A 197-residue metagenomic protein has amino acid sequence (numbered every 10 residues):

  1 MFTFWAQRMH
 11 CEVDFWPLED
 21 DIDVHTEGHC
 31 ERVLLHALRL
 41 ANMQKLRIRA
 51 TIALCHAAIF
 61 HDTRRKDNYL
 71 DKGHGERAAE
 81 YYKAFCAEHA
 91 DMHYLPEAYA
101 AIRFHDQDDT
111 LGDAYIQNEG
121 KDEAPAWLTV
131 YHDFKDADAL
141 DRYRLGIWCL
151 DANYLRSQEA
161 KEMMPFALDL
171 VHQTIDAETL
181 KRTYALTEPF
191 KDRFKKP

Functional and structural regions predicted by a protein language model:
M1, P17-R47, A90, Q107-P197: Divalent metal-dependent phosphate-bond-processing catalytic cores, especially two-metal-ion Mg2+/Mn2+ enzymes that act
M1-W16: Short alpha-helical hairpin
W5, H93-P96: Short helix/loop segments within enzyme catalytic domains that coordinate or immediately flank catalytic cofactors
H10, E27-L35, I52, A57: Short amphipathic alpha-helical segments
V13-P17, I59-D62: A short small-residue
R32-L40, G73-E88: An active-site-proximal "capping" alpha-helix that borders the catalytic cofactor pocket
R49-Y69, H74-A78, A98-D108: His-Asp-centered metal-binding catalytic motifs of divalent-metal-dependent phosphohydrolases/nucleases
E80-K83, A100-R103, Y131-K135: A broadly conserved amphipathic alpha-helix scaffold signal in soluble, globular proteins
